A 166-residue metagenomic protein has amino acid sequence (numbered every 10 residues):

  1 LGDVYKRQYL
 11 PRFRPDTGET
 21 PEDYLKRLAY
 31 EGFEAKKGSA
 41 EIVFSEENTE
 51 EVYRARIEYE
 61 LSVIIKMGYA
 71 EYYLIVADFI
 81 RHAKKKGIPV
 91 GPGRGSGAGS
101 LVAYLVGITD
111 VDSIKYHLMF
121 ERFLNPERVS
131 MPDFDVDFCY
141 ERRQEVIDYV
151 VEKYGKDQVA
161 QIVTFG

Functional and structural regions predicted by a protein language model:
L1-G166: Phosphodiester-processing cores and adjacent nucleic acid-binding clamps
